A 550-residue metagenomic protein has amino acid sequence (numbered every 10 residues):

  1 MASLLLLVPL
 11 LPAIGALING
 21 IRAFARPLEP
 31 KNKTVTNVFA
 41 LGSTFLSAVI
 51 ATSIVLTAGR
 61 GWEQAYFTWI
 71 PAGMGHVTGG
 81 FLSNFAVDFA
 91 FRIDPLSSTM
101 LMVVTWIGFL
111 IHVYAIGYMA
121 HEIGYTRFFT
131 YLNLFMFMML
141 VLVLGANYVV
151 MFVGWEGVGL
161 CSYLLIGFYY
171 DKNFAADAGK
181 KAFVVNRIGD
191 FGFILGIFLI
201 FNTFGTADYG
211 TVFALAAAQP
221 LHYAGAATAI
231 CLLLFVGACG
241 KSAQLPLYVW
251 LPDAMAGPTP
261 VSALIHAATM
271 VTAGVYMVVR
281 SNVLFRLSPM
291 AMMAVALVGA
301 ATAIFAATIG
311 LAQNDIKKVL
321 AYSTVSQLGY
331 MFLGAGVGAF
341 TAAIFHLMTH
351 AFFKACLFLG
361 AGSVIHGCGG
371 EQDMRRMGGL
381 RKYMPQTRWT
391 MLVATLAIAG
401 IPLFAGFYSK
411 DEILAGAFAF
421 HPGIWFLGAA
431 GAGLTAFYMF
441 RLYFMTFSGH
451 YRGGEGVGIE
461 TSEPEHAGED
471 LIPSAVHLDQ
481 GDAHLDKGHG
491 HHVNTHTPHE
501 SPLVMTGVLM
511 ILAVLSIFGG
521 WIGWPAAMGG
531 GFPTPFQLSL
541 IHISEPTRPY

Functional and structural regions predicted by a protein language model:
M1-L6, L10, I21-F109, V113-T130 (+4 more regions): Transmembrane helix-loop-helix hairpins at membrane boundaries of multipass inner-membrane proteins
L5-P9, S242, W521: Hydrophobic alpha-helical transmembrane segments of integral membrane proteins, especially lipid-exposed positions
K31-F45, K180-D190, M384-T390, H499-V514: Alpha-helical transmembrane segments and their helix-start/interface "positive-inside/aromatic belt" motifs in integral
G42-G59, G189-L199, A394-I398, V508-M528: Hydrophobic alpha-helical membrane-insertion segments
L56-E63, F201-G210, I401-I413, W521-L540: Membrane-helix interface motif
F109-G154, L160-T497: Hydrophobic transmembrane alpha-helices and their helix-loop junctions in integral membrane proteins
I541-Y550: Single conserved hydrophobic/aromatic residue that forms the stacking wall/gate of nucleotide- or nucleobase-binding
